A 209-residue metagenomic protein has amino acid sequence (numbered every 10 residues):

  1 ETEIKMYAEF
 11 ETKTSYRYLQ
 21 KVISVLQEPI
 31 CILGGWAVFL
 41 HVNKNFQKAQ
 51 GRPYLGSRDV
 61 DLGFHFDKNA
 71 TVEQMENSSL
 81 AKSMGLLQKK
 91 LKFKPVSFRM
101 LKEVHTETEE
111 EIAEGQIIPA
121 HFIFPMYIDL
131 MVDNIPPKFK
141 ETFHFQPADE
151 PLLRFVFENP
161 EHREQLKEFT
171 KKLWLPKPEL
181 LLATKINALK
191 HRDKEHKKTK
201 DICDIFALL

Functional and structural regions predicted by a protein language model:
E1-L209: Compositionally biased terminal segments of proteins
